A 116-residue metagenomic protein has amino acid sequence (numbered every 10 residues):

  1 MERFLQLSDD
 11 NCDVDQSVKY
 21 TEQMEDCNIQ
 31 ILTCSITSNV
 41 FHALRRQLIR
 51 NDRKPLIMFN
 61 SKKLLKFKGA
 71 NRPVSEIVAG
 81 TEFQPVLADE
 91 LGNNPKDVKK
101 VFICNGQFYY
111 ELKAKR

Functional and structural regions predicted by a protein language model:
M1-A88: Phosphate/diphosphate-binding loops
I77-R116: Long hydrophobic segments that form regular secondary structure
